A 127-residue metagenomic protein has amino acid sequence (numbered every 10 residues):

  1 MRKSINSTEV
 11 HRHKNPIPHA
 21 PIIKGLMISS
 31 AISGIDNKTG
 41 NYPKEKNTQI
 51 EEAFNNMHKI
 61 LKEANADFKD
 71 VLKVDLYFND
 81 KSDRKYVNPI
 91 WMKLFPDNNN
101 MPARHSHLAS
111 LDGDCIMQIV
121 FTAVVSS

Functional and structural regions predicted by a protein language model:
M1-N55, K59-L72, F78-S127: N-terminal presequence-like segments and the immediate start of the first folded domain
